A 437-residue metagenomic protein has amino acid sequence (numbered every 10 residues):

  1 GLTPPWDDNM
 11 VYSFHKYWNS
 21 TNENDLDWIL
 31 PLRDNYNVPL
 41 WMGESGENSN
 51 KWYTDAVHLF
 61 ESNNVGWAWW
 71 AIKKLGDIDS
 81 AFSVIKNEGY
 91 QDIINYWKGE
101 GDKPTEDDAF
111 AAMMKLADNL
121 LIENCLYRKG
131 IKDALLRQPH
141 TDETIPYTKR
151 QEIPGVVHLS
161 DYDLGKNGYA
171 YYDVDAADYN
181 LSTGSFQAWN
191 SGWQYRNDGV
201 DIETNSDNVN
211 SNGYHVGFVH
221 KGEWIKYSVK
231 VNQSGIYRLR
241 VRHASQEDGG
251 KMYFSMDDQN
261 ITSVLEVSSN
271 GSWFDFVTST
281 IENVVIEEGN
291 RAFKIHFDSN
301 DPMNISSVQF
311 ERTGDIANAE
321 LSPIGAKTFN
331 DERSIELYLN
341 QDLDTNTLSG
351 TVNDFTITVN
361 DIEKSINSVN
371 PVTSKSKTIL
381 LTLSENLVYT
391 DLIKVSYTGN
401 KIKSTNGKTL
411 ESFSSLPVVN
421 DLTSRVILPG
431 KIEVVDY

Functional and structural regions predicted by a protein language model:
G1-W69: Extracellular glycoside hydrolase catalytic/binding regions
S20-E23, D77-I78, K166-D173, N346-L348: Short, solvent-exposed loop/turn elements at domain surfaces
W52-E152: Aromatic-rich peripheral "rim/lid" segments of glycoside hydrolase catalytic domains that contact and position glycan
I131-E320, N386-T390, K401, S415-Y437: Extracytoplasmic
A326-E332: Short, solvent-exposed loop/linker segments at the N-terminal edge of repeated beta-sheet extracellular domains
E332-P371, T398-K403, S415-L416: Short, surface-exposed alpha-helix to beta-strand junction/turn motifs within ectodomains of secreted and cell-envelope
I335-L337, K377-L383: A generic structural motif
I393-S396: Short, surface-exposed ligand- or partner-binding patches at beta-edge/loop junctions that are enriched in aromatics
